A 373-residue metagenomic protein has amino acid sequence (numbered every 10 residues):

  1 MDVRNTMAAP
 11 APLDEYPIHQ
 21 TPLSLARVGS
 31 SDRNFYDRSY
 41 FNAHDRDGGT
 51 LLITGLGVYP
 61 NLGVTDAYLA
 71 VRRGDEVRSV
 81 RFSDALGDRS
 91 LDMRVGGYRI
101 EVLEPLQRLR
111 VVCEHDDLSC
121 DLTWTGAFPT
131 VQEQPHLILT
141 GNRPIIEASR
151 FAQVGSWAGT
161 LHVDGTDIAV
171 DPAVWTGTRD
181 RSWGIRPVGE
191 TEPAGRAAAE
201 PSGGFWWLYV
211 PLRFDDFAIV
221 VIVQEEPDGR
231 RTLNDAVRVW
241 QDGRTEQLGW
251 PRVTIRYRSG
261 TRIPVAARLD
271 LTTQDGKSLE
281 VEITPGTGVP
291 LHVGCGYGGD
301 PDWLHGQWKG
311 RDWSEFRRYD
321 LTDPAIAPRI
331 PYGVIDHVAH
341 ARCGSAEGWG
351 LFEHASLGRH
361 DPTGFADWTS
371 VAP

Functional and structural regions predicted by a protein language model:
M1-P373: Structured soluble/peripheral alpha/beta segments that form catalytic or ligand/cofactor-binding pockets
